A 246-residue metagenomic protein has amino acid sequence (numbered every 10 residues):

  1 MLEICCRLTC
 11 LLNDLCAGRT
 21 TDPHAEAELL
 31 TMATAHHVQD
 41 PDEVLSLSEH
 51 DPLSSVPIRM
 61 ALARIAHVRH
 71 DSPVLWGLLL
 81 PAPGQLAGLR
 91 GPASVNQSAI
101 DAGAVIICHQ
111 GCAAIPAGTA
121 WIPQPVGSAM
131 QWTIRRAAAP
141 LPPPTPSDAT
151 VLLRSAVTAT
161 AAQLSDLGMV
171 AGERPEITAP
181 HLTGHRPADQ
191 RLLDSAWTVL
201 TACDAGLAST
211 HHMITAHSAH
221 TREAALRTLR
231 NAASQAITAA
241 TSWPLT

Functional and structural regions predicted by a protein language model:
M1-I106: N-terminal intrinsically disordered, low-complexity regulatory tails that precede a folded domain
R7, R19, R59, R64 (+9 more regions): Arginine residue identity/basic-tract feature
N13, P142-I177: Short terminal alpha-helical segments
D22, D40, A82, N96 (+4 more regions): Serine/threonine-rich low-complexity intrinsically disordered regions
A63-A159: Internal, hydrophobic cores of structured domains that mediate oligomerization or house catalytic pockets within large
A161-T246: Alpha-helical oligomerization segments
